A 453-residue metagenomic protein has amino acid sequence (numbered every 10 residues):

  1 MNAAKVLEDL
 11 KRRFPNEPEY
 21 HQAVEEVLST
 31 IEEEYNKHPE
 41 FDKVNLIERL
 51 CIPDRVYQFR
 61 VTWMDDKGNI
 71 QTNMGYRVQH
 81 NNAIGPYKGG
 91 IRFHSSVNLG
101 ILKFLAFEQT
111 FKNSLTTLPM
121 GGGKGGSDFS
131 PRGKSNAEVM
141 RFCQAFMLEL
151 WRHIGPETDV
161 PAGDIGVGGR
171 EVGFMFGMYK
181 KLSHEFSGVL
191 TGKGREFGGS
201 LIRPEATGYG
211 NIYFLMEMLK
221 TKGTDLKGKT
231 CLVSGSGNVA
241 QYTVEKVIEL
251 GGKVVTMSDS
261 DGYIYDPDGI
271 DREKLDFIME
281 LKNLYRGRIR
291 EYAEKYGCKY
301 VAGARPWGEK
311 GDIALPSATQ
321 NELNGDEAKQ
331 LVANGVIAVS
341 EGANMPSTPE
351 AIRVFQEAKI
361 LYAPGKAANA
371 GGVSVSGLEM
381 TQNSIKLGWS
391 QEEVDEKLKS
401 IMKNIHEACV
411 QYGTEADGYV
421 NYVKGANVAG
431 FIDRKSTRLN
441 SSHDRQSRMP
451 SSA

Functional and structural regions predicted by a protein language model:
N2-A23, M218, S317, V332-R438: Adenosine-phosphate binding glycine-rich loop
H21, K37-V44, T117, I154-G163 (+3 more regions): Flexible, glycine/charged-enriched surface loops at secondary-structure junctions
E40-N69: Structured beta-strand/loop patches that form or line metal/cofactor-binding pockets in enzymes
H94, N113-K227: Glycine/serine-rich phosphate-binding loop and adjoining beta1-alpha1 elements at the start of nucleotide-handling
T191-G194, G198-K310: Glycine-rich phosphate/diphosphate-binding loop of Rossmann-like nucleotide-binding domains
G262-Y362, A367: Rossmann-like adenosine-cofactor binding region
L439-A453: Single conserved hydrophobic/aromatic residue that forms the stacking wall/gate of nucleotide- or nucleobase-binding
